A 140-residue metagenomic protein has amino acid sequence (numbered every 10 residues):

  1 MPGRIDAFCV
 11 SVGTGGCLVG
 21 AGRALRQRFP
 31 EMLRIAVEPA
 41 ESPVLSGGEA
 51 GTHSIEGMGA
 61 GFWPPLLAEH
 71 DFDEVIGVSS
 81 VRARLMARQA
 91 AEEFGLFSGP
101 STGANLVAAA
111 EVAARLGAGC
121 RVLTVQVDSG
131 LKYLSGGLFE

Functional and structural regions predicted by a protein language model:
M1-M32: Glycine-rich ThDP/TPP pyrophosphate-binding loop and its adjacent helix/strand module within ThDP-dependent enzymes
P2, G22, R88, A109-A113: Generic structural signal for well-ordered alpha-helical scaffold segments
S11-G13, A36-E38, L123-V127: Short beta-strand segments
S11-G22, S101-A109, Y133: Short glycine/serine/threonine-rich phosphate/pyrophosphate-binding segments that cradle anionic phosphate groups
R26-P100, R115, G137-E140: Active-site/ligand-binding loops adjacent to catalytic centers
G61, V107-E140: Phosphate-binding loop/pocket of nucleotide- and phosphate-handling active sites
